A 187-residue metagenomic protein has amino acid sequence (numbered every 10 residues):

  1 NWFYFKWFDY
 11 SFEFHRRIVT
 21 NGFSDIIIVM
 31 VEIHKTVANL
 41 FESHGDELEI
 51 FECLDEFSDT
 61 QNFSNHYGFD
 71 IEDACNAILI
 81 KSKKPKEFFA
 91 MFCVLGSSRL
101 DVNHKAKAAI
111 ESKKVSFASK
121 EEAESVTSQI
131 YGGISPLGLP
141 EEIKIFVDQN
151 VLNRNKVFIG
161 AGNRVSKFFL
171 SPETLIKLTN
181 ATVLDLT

Functional and structural regions predicted by a protein language model:
F8-F12: Hydrophobic, low-acid, alpha-helix-prone terminal segments
R16-R17: Basic polycationic patches enriched in arginine
T20, D25-T187: Extended, low-hydrophobicity, polar/charged segments
